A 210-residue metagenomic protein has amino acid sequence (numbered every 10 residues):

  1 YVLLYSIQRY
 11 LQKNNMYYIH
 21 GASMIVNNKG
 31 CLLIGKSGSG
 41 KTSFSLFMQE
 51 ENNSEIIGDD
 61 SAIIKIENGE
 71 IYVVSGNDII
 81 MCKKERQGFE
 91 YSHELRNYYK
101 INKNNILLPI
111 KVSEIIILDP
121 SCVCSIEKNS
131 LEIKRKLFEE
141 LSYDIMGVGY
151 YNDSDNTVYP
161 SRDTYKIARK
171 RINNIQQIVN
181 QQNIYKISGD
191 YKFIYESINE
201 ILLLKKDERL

Functional and structural regions predicted by a protein language model:
Y1-N28: Extreme N-terminal, non-catalytic leader segments that precede Walker-type/kinase nucleotide-binding cores
H20-A22, V26-K36, E50-L210: Glycine-rich, often acidic-flanked micro-motifs that create phosphate/phosphodiester-binding or positioning elements
S39-K41: Conserved glycine(s) of the Walker
F44-S45: Post-Walker A alpha-helix
